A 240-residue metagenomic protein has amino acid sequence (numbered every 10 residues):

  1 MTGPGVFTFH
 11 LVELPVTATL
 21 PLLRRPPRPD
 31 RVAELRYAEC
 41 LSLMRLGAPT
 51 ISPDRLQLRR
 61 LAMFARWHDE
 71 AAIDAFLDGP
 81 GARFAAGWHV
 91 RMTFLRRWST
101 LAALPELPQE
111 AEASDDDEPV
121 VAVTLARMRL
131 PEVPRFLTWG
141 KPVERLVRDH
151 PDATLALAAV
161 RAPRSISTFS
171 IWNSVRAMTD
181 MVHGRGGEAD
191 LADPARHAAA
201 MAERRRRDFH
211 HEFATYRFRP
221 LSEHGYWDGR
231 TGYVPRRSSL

Functional and structural regions predicted by a protein language model:
M1-L61, H68-F76, A85-A162, A177-L191 (+1 more regions): Short S/T/G/P-rich N-terminal loop/turn motif that feeds into the first structured element of a domain
G81: Conserved CoA-thioester-binding segment of acyl-CoA-metabolizing enzymes
F84, D190-A192, R196, E203: Outer-membrane beta-barrel domain signature
A159, S167-F169: Alpha-helical membrane segments in multi-pass integral membrane proteins
A162, H197-A200: Acidic/histidine-enriched, beta-strand-rich ligand/metal-binding domains
A200-R204, H211-E212: Active-site pocket scaffolds in enzymes
